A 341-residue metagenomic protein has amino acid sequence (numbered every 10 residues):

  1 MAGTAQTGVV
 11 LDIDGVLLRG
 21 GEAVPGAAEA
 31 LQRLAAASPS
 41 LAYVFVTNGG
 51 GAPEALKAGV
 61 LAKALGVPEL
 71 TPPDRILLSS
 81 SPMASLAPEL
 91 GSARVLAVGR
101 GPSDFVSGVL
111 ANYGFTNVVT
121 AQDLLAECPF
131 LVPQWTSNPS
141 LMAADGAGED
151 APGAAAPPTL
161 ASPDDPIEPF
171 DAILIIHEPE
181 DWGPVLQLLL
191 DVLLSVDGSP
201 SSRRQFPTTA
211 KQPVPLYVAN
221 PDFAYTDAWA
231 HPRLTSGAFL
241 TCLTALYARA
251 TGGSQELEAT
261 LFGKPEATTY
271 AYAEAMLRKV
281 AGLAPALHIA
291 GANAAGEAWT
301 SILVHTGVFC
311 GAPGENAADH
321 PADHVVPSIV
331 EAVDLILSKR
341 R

Functional and structural regions predicted by a protein language model:
A2-R341: HAD-like aspartate-dependent phosphatase fold
